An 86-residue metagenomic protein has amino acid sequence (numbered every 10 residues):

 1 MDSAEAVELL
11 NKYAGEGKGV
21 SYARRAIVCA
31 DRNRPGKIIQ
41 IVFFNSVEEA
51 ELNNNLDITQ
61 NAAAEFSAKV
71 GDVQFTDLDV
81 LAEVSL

Functional and structural regions predicted by a protein language model:
M1-I58, A68-L86: Short S/T/G/P-rich N-terminal loop/turn motif that feeds into the first structured element of a domain
